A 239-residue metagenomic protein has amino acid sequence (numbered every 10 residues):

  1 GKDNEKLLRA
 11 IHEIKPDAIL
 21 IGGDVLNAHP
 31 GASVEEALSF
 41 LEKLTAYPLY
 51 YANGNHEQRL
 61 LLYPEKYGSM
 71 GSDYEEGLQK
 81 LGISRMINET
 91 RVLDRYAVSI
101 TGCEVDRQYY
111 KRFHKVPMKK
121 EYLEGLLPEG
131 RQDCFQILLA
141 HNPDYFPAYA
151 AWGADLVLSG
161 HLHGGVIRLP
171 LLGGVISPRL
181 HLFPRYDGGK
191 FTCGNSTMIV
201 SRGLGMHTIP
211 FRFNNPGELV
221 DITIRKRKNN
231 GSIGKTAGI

Functional and structural regions predicted by a protein language model:
G1-D3, V25-A32, Q58-S69, Q108-P117 (+2 more regions): Acidic/histidine-rich helix-loop elements that form or flank divalent-metal/phosphate-binding sites at the catalytic
D3-L93: Core catalytic region of metal-dependent phosphoesterases/phosphodiesterases, especially metallo-beta-lactamase-like
D17-A18, Y50, I83-S84, V98 (+3 more regions): Short, Asp-centered acidic motifs that coordinate Mg2+ and/or phosphate in catalytic or ligand-binding sites
G23-V25, N55-Q58, E89-T90, E104-V105 (+3 more regions): Active-site metal-binding loops of divalent metal-dependent hydrolases
L61-G82, D94-Q136, F146-P147, R212: Binuclear metal-dependent hydrolase catalytic cores centered on His/Asp/Glu-rich metal-binding motifs
N88-R95, G189-C193: Short acidic-hydrophobic surface loop/beta-edge motif
N142-V220, N230-G231: Conserved beta-sheet core of the metallophosphoesterase superfamily
K226-I239: C-terminal regulatory/interaction regions
